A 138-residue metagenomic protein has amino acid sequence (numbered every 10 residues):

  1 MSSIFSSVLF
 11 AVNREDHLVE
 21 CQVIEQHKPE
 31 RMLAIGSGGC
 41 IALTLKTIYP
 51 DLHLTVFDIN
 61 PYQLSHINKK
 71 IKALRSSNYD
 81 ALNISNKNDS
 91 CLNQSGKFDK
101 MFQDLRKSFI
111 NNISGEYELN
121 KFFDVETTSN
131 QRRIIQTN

Functional and structural regions predicted by a protein language model:
M1-H27: Class I SAM-dependent methyltransferase Rossmann-like catalytic core, especially the SAM/SAH-binding loop
L9, A34, Q63: Phosphate/oxyanion-binding active-site loops and adjacent basic polyanion-contact surfaces
E25-K28, Y49-L52: Intrinsically disordered, low-complexity coil segments
K28-C40, T55: Conserved class I S-adenosyl-L-methionine
G38-P50: Conserved SAM-binding loop of SAM-dependent methyltransferases across substrates and taxa, primarily the Class I
V56-P61: Conserved acidic E/D residue at the C-terminus of a beta-strand in Rossmann-like folds
Y62-N138: Class I S-adenosyl-L-methionine-dependent methyltransferase module
